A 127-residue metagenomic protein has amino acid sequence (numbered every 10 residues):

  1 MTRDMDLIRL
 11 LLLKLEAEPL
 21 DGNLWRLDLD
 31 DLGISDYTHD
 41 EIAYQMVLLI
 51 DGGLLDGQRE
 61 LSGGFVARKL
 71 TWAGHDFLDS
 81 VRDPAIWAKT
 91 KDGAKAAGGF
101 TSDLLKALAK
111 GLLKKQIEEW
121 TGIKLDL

Functional and structural regions predicted by a protein language model:
T2-I34: Short amphipathic alpha-helical interface segments
M5-R9, A43, R68, W72-H75: Non-catalytic, well-ordered alpha-helical scaffold segments
L15, L49, L78-V81: Generic structural signal for hydrophobic core residues of well-folded globular domains
L29, W87-L127: Exposed, interaction-prone assembly regions rather than primary DNA-binding/catalytic cores
E41-G53: Basic amphipathic alpha-helical segments that dock to polyanions
G57: Short beta-strand "wing" residues that participate in macromolecule-binding interfaces
V66-A97: Short, amphipathic alpha-helical interaction segments positioned at domain boundaries
